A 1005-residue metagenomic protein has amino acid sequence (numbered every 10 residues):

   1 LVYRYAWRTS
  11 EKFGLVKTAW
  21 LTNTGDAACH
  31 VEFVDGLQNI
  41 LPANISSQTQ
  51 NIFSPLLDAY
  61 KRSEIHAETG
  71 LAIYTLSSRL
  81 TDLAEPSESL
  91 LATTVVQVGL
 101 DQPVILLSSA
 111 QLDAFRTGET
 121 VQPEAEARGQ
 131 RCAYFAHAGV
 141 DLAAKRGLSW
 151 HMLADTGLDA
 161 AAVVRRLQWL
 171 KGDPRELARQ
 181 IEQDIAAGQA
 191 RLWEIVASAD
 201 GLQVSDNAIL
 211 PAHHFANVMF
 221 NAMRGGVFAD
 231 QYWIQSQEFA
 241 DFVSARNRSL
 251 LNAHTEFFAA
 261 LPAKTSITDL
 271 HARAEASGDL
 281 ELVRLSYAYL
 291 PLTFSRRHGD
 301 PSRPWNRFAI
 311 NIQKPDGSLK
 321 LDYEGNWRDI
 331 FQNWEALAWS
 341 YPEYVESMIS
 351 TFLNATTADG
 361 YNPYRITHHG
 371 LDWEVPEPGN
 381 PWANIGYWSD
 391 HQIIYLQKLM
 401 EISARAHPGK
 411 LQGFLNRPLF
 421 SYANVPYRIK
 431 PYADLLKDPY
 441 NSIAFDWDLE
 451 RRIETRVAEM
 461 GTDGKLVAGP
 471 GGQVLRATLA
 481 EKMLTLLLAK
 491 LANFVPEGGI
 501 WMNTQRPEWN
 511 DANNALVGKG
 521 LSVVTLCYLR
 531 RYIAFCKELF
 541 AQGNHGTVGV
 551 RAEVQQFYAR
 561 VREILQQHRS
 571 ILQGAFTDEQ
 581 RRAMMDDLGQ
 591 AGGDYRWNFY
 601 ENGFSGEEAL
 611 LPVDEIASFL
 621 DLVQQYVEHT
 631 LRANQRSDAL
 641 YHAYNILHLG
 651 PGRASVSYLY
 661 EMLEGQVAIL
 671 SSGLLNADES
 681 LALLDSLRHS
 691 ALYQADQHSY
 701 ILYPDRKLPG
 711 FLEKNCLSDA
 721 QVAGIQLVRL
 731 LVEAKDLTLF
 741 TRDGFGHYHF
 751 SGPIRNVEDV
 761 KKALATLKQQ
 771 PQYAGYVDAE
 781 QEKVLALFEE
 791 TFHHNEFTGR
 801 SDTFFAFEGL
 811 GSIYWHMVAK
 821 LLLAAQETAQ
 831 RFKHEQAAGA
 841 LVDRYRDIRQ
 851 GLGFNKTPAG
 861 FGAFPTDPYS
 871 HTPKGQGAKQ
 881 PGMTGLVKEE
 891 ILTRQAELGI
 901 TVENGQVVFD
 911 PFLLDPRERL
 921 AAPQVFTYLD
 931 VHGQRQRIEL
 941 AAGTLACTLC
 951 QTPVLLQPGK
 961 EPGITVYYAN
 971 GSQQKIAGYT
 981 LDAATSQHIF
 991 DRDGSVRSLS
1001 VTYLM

Functional and structural regions predicted by a protein language model:
L1-M1005: Acidic, mature catalytic/reactive cores of soluble proteins
